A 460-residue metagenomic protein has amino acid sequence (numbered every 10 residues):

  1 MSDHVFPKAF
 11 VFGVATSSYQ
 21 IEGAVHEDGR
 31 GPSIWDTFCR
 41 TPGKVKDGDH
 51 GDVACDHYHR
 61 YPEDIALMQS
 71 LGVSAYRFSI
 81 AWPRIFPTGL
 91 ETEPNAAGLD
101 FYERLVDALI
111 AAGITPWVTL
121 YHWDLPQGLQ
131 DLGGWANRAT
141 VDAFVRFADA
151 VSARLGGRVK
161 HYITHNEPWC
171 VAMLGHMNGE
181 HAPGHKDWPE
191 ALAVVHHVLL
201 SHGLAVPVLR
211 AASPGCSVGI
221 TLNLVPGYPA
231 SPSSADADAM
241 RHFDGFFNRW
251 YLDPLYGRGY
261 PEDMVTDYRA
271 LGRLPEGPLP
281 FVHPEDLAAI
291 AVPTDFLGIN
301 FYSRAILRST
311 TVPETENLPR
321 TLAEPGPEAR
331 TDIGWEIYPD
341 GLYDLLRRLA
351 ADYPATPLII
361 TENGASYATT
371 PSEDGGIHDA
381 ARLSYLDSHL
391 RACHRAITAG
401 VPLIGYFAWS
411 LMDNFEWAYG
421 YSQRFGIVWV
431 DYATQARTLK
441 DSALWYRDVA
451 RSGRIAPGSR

Functional and structural regions predicted by a protein language model:
S2-V45, T88-L90, L99-R460: Active-site region of glycoside hydrolase catalytic domains
A9-V11, Y58, A75: A common structural microfeature
P32-L67: Aromatic- and Gly/Pro-rich amphipathic surface segment
H50-H57, E91-G98, T140: Short secondary-structure transition/capping motifs
H59, A66-Q69, D100-E103, D107: N-terminal, well-ordered alpha-helical segments
R60-A81, V292-F296, D352: Catalytic domains of carbohydrate-active enzymes, especially glycoside hydrolases
I80-P94: Glycine-rich, proline-tolerant flexible connector loops at the mouths of alpha/beta enzymes
